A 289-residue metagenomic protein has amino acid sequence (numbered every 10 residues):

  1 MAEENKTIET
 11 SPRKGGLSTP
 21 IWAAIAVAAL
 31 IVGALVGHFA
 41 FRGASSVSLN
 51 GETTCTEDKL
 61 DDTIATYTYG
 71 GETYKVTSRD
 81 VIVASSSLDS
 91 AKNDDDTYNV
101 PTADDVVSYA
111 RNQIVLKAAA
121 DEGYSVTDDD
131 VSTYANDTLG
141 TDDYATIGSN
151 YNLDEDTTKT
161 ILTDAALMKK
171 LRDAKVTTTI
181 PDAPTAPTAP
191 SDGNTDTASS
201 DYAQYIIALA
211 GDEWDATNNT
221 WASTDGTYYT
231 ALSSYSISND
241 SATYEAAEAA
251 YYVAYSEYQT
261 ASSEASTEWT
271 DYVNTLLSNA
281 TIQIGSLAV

Functional and structural regions predicted by a protein language model:
M1-V100, A216-V289: Short, low-structural-confidence N-terminal segments
D80-T102, E122-L232, A242-Y255: Charged, solvent-exposed helices and adjacent loops that form client-binding or oligomerization surfaces
S108-Y109: Hydrophobic alpha-helical transmembrane segments
V115, K175, I180-P181, I282 (+1 more regions): Intrinsically disordered or highly flexible coil/loop and linker segments, enriched in small and charged/polar residues
